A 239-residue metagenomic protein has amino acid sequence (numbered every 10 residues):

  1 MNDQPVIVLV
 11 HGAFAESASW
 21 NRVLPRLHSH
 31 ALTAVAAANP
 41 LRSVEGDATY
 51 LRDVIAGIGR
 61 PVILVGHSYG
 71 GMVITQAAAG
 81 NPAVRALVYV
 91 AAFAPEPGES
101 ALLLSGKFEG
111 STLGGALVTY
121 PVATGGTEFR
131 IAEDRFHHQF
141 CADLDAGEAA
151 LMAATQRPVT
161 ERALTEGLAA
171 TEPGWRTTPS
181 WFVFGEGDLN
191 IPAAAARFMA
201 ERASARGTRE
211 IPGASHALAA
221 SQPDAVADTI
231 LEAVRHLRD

Functional and structural regions predicted by a protein language model:
N2-R60: Active-site catalytic motif of lipid deacylating hydrolases and related acyltransferases
P5, W175-S180, A203-R206: Short, proline-enriched alpha-helix->beta-strand connector loops that line the catalytic pocket of alpha/beta-hydrolase
V65-G70, I74: Gly/Ala-rich beta-loop-alpha elbow adjacent to hydrolase catalytic centers
A83-V84, V88-T124, F129, E133 (+2 more regions): Flexible "cap/lid" loop of the alpha/beta hydrolase fold
L87, P179-D188: Conserved strand-to-loop "acid loop" that flanks and positions the catalytic carboxylate
A154-P173: Active-site nucleophile elbow and catalytic-triad environment of alpha/beta-hydrolase enzymes
E186-A214, A220, E232: Conserved loop-alpha-helix segment in the C-terminal half of the alpha/beta-hydrolase fold that carries the catalytic
